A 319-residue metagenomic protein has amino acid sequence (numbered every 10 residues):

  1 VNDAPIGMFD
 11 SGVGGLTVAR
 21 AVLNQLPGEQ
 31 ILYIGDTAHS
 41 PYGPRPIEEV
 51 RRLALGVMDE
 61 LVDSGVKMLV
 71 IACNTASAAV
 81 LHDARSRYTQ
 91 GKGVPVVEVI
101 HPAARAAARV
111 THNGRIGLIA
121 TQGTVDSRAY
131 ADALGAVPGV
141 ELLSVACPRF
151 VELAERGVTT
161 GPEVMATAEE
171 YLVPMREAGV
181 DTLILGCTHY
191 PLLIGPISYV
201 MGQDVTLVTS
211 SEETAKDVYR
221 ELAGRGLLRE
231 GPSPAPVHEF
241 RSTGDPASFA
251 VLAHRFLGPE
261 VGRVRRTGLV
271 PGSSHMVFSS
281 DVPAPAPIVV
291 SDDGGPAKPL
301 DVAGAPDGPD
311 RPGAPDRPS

Functional and structural regions predicted by a protein language model:
V1-S319: Non-catalytic structural scaffold of enzyme domains
